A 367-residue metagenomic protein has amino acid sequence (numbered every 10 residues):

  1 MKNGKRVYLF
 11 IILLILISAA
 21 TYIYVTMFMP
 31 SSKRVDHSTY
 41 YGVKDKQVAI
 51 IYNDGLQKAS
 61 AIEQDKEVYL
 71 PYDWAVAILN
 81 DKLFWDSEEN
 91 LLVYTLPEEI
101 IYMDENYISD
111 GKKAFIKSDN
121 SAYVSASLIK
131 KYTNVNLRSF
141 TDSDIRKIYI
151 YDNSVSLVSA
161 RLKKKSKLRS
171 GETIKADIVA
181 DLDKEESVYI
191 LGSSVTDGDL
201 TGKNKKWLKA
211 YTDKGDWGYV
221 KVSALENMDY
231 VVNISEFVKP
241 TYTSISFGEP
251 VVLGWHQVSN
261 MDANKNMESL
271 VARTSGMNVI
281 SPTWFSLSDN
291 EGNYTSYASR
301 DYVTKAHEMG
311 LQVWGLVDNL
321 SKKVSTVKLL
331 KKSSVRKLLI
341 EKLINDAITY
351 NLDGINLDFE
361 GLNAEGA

Functional and structural regions predicted by a protein language model:
K2-S194, E226-N227, I234-Y242, S246: Primary recognition of N-terminal secretory signal peptides and signal-anchoring hydrophobic helices
D73, A77, S127-K131, A180-K184 (+8 more regions): Solvent-exposed, polar/charged alpha-helical surfaces in well-ordered, non-transmembrane soluble domains, broadly
K165, K221-E268: Boundary/entry segment of secreted carbohydrate-active catalytic domains
L168-G171, D197-L200, N260-M267, S288-E291: Short, solvent-exposed loop/turn elements at domain surfaces
E185, K206-T212, V220: SH3/SH3-like beta-barrel fold
V195-A210: Short, Lys/Arg- and Gly-enriched loop/turn segments at beta-strand edges
I234-K239, M261-S269, Y297-Y302, L338-N345: Alpha-helical scaffolding within the catalytic cores of extracellular/periplasmic polymer-degrading hydrolases
E249-H256, S286-A367: Chitinase-like catalytic core of GlcNAc-active glycosidases
